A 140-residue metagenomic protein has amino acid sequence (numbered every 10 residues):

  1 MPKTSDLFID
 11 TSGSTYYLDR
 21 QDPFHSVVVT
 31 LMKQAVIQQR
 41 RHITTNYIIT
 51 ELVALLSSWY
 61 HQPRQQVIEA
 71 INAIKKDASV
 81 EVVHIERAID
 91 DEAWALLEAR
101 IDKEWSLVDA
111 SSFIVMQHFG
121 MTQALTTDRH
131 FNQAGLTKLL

Functional and structural regions predicted by a protein language model:
M1-T44, W59-E69: Short, well-structured N-terminal submotif of metal-dependent ribonuclease cores
P2, V80-T122: Active-site neighborhoods of divalent-metal-dependent phosphate/nucleic-acid chemistry enzymes
I9, I43-T44, H84, L107 (+1 more regions): Short beta-strand scaffold positions
S14, I49, F131-N132: A generic structural signal for short hydrophobic patches within well-formed alpha-helices
Y16-L18, L55, A134: Residues that scaffold the ATP/ADP-binding catalytic core of kinase and kinase-like folds
Q38-Q39, D77-A78, A134: Structured helix-beta-strand junction loops
A110-L140: Acidic, metal-binding active-site segment of PIN/NYN-like and related structure-specific nucleases
